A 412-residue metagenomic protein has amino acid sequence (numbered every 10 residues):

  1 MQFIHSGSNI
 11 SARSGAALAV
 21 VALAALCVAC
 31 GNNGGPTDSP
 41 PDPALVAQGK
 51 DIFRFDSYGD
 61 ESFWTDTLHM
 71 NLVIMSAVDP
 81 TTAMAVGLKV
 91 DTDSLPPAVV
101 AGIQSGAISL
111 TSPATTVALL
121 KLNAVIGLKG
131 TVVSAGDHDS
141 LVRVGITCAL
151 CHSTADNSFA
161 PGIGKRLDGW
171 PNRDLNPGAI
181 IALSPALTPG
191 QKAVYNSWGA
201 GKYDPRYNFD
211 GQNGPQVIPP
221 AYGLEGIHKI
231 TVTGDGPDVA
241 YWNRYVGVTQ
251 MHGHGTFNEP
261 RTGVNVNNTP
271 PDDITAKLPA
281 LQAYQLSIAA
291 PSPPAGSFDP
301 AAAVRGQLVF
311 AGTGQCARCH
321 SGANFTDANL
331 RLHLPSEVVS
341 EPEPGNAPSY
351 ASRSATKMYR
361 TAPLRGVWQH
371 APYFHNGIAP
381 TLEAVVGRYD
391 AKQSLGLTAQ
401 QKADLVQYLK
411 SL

Functional and structural regions predicted by a protein language model:
Q2-G15, C27-L412: Periplasmic c-type cytochrome electron-transfer domains
L18-L23: Sec-dependent N-terminal signal peptides
